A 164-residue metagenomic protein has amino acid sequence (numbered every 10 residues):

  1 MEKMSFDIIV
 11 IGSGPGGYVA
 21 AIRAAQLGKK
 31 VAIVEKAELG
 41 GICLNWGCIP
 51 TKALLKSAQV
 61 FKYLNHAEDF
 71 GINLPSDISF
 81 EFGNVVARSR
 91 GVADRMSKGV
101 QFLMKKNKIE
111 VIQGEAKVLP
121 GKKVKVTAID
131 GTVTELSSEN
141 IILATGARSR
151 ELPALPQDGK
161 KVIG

Functional and structural regions predicted by a protein language model:
E2-G14: Beta1/beta-strand and adjacent pyrophosphate-binding region of the FAD-binding site in flavoprotein oxidoreductases
E2-S5, I22-K29, V34-G164: Glycine-rich flavin
G17: N-terminal Rossmann-fold NAD(P) dinucleotide-binding loop
